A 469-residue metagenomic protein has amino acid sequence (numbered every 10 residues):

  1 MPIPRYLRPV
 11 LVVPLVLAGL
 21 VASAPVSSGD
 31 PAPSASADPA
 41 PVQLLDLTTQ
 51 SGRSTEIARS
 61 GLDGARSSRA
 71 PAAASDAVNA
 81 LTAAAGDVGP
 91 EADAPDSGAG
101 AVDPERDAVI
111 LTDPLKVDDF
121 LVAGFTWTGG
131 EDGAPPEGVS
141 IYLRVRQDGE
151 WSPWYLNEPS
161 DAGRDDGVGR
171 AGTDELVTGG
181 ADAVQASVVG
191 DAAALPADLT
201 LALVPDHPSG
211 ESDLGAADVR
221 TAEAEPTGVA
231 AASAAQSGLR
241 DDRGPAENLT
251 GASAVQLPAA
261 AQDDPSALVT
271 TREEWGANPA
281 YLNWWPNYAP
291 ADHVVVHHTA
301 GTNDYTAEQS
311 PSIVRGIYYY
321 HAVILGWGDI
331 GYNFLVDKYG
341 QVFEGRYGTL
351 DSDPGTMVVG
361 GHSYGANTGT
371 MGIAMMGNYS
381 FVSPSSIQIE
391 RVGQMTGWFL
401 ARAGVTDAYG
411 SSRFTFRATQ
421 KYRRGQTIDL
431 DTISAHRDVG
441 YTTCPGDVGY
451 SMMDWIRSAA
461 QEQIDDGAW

Functional and structural regions predicted by a protein language model:
M1-D30: Secretory targeting and sorting signals
P2-P4, S23, L199-V295, T299 (+2 more regions): Basic/polar, cationic surfaces and motifs that engage anionic cell-wall and phosphate/carboxylate ligands
S27-P104, P135, D198-A261, D465-W469: Composition-driven, intrinsically disordered low-complexity tracts enriched in small residues
G29, P39-S68, D107-D119, T128-G129 (+2 more regions): Beta-sandwich interaction modules
L121-A123: Structural beta-strand segments of beta-rich domains
G133-P135, N303-A307, T443: Short, solvent-exposed loop/turn elements at domain surfaces
A289-I324: Active-site acidic/histidine clusters and adjacent loop/turn architecture that either coordinate catalytic ions
